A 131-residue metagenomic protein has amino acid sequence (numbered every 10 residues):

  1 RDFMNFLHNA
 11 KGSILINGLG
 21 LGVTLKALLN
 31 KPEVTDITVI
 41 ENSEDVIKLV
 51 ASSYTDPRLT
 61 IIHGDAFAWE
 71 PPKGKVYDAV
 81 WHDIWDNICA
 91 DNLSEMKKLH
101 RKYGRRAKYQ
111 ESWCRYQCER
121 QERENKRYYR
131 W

Functional and structural regions predicted by a protein language model:
R1-W131: The AdoMet/dcAdoMet-binding core of the Class I SAM-like
